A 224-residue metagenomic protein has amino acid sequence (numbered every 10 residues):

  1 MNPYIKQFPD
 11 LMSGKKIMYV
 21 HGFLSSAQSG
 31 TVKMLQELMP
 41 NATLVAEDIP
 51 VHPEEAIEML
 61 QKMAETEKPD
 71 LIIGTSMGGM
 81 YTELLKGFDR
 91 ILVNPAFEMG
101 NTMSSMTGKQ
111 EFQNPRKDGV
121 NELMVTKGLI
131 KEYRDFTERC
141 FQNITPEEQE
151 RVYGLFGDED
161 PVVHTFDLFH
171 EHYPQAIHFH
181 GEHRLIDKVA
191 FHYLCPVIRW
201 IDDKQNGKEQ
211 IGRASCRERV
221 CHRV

Functional and structural regions predicted by a protein language model:
N2-S13: Short beta-strand-to-loop junctions in surface cap/lid or active-site-entrance loops
L11-T66, H183: Active-site catalytic motif of lipid deacylating hydrolases and related acyltransferases
Y19-F23, I73, L155-G157: Short hydrophobic segments within beta-strands
D70-I73, D89-I91: Residue in the alpha/beta-hydrolase core beta-strand immediately N-terminal to the catalytic nucleophile
I73-E83: Gly/Ala-rich beta-loop-alpha elbow adjacent to hydrolase catalytic centers
D89-E209: The alpha/beta-hydrolase serine catalytic core
I211-V224: Single conserved hydrophobic/aromatic residue that forms the stacking wall/gate of nucleotide- or nucleobase-binding
